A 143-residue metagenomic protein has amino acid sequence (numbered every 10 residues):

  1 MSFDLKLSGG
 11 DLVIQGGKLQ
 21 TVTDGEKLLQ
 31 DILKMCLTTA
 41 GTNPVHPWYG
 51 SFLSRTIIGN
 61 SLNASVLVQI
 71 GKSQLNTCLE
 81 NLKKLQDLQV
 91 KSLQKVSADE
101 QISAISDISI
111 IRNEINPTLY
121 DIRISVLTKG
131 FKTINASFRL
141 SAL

Functional and structural regions predicted by a protein language model:
M1-Q69, E100-L143: Immediate N-terminus of the mature polypeptide
V66-S103: Mid-chain, well-packed structural core segment of small domains
